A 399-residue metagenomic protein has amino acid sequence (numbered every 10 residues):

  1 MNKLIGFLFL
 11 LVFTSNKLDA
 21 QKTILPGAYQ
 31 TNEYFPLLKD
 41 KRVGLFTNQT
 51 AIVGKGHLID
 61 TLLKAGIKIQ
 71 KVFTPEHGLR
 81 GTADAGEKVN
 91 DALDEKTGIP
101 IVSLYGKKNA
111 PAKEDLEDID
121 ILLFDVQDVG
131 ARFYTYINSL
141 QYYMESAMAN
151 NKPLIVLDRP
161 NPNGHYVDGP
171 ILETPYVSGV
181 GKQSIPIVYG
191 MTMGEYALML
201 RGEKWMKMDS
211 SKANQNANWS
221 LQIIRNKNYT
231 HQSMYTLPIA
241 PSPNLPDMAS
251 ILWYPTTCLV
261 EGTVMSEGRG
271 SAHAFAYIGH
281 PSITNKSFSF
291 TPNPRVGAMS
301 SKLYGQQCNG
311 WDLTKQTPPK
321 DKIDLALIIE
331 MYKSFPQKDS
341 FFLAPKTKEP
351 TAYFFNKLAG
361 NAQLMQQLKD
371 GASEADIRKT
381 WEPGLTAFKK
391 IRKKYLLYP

Functional and structural regions predicted by a protein language model:
M1-T23: Bacterial Sec-dependent N-terminal signal peptides
Q70-E76, L157: Short internal beta-strands
G81-G86, I155-V177: Glycine-rich, charge-decorated loop segments at or immediately adjacent to ligand/cofactor-binding or catalytic sites
N90-I119: Glycine-rich oxoanion-binding loops at beta->alpha junctions
D128-L140: Glycine/threonine-rich flexible loop motifs
Y176-Y254: Conserved anion/nucleotide-ligand pocket segment
N216-W219, K227-Q306: Glycine-rich, aromatic-lined ligand/substrate-binding cores of catalytic and carbohydrate-binding domains
A274-T380: Conserved functional hotspot residues or short segments at active or partner-binding sites across diverse domains
